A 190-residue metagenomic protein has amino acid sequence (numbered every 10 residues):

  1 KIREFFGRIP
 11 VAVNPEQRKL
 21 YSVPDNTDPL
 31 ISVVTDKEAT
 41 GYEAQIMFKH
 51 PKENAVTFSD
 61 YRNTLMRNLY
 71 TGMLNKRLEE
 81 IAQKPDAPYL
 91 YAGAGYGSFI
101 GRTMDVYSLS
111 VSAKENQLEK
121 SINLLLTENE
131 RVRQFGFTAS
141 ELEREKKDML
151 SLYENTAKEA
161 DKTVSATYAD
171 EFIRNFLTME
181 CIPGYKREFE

Functional and structural regions predicted by a protein language model:
K1, T40-R62, L78-E190: M16 family metallopeptidases and their MPP-like homologs
K1-G41, K147-K158: An aromatic/glycine/proline-enriched structural segment found at the starts of mature extracellular/organellar domains
D25, M73, E141: Solvent-exposed, flexible loop/coil residues
D28-S32, K76, A94: Short alpha-helical segments and helix-capping/turn motifs at coil-helix boundaries
N63, R67, T71: Long, His/Glu/Asp-enriched segments that create or flank divalent metal/ion-associated functional microenvironments
Y70-L74, L126: Short, hydrophobic/amphipathic alpha-helical packing segments that form internal helix faces or helix-helix interfaces
